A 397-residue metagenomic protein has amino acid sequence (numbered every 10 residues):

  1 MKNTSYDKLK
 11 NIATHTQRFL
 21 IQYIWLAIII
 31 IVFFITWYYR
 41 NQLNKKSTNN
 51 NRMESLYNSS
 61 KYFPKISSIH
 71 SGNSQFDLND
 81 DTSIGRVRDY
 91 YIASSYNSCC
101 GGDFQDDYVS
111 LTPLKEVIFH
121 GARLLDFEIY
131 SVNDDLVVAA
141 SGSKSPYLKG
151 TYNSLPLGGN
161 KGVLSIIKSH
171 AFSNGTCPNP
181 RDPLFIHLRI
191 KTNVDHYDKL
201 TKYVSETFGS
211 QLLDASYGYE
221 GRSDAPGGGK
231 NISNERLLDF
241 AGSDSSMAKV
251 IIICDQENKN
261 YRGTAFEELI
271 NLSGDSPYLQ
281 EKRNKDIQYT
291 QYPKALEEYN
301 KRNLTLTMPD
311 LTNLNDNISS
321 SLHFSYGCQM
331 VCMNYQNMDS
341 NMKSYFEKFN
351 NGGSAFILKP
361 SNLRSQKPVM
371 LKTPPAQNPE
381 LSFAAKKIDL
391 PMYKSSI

Functional and structural regions predicted by a protein language model:
K2-L124, S131-Q211, A215-I397: Long, acidic (Asp/Glu-rich), low-complexity accessory segments flanking structured domains
